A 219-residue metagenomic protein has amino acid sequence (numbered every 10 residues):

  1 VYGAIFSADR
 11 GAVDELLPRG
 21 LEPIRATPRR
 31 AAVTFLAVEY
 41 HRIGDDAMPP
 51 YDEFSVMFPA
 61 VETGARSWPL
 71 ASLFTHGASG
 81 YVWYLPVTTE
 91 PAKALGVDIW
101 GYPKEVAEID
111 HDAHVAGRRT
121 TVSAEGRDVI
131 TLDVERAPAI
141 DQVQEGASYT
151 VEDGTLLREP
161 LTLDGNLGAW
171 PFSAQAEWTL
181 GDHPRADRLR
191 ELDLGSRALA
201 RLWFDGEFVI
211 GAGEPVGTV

Functional and structural regions predicted by a protein language model:
V1-G3, P23-V143: Structured soluble/peripheral alpha/beta segments that form catalytic or ligand/cofactor-binding pockets
V1-I24: Short, extreme N-terminal leader segments that mark the start of a protein/domain
D14-E15, V33-V38, E62, L156-R158 (+2 more regions): A short linear-motif detector with a strong N-terminal bias
P18-R25, D45-D46, D164-G165, R190: Intrinsically disordered, low-complexity boundary segments flanking structured domains
P86-V219: Interaction-surface and assembly-scaffold signal
